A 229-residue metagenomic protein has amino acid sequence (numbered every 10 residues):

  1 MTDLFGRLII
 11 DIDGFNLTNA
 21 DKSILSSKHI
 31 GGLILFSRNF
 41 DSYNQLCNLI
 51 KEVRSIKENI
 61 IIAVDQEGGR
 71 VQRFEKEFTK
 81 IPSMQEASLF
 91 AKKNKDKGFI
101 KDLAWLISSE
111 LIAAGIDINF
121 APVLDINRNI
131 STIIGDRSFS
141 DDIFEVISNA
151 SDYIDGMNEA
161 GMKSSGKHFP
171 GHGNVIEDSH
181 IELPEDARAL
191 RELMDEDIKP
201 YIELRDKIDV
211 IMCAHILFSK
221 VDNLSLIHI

Functional and structural regions predicted by a protein language model:
M1-L17: Boundary/entry segment of secreted carbohydrate-active catalytic domains
L4-G6, H29-G31, E58-I60, I116-D117 (+2 more regions): Short, well-ordered coil/turn segments that N-cap beta-strands
I9, A63-V64, S165: Generic enzyme active-site microenvironment
D13-L25, I100-I107, I198-K199: Short, acidic/polar
D21, S26, P200-K220, L224: Domain-core and long-helix interface of multi-subunit machines
H29-V146, N174-D186, A214-N223: Enzymes and membrane/adaptor proteins characterized by extended Gly/Ser/Thr/Asp/Glu-rich, aromatic-dotted
N149, Y153-P170, I176-S179, A189-V210: Phosphate/pyrophosphate-binding betaalpha-module
I227-I229: Conserved small/polar residues in nucleotide/adenosyl-binding loops
